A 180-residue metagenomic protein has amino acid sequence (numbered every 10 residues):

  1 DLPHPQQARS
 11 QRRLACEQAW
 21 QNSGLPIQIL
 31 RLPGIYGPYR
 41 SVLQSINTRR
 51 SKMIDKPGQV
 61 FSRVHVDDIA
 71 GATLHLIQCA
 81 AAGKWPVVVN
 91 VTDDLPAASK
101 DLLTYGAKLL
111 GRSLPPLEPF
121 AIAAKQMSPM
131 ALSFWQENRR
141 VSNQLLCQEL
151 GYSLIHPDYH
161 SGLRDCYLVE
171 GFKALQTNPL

Functional and structural regions predicted by a protein language model:
D1-Q11: Active-site "gating" loop of Rossmann-like NAD(P)-dependent oxidoreductase/epimerase domains
A15-Y39: Conserved beta-loop-beta element that borders a ligand/cofactor-binding pocket
I29, I35-S45, I54-I77: Substrate-positioning beta->alpha
I46-K56, G111-P116: A short C-terminal helix-loop "cap" of Rossmann-like NAD(P)-dependent dehydrogenase/epimerase domains
F61-V64, A97, V141, P157: Residue-level signal for the nucleotide or nucleotide-sugar donor/cofactor binding architecture
A70-A72, L76-A131, Q176-L180: Mid/C-terminal beta-alpha module of Rossmann-like enzyme folds, strongest in SDR-family dehydrogenases/epimerases
T104, A124-S153: Conserved C-terminal active-site "lid" loop/helix of NAD(P)H-dependent oxidoreductases that clamps the redox cofactor
P157-L180: Amphipathic terminal alpha-helices
